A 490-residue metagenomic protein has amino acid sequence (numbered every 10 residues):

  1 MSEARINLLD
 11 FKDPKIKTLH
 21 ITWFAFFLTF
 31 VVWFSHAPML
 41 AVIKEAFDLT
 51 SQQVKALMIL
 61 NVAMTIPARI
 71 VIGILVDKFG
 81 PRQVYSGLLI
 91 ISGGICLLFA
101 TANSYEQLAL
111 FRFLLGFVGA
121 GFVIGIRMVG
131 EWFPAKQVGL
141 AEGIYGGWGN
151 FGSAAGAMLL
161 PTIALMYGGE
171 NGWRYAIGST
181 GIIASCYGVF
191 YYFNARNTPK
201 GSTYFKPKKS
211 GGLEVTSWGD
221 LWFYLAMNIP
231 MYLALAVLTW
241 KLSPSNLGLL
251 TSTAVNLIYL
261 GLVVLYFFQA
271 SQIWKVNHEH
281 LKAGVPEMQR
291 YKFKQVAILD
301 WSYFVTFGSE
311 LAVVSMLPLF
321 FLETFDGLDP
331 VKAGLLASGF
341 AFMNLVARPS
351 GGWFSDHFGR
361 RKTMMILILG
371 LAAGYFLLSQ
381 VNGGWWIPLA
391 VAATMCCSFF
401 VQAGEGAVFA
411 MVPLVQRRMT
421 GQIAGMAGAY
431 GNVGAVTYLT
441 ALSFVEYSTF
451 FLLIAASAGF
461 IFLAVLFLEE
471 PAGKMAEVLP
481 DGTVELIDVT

Functional and structural regions predicted by a protein language model:
H36-A37, N228-N256, K294-S338: Extracytoplasmic gate region of multi-pass secondary transporters
D48, G80, T101-E106, V118 (+3 more regions): Helix-breaking motifs and short loop linkers at transmembrane-helix boundaries and internal kinks in secondary membrane
K78-L89, D356-L369: Cytoplasmic membrane-interface "Motif A"-like loop-to-helix N-cap segments of 12-TM Major Facilitator Superfamily
I90-N103, L369-G384: C-terminal ends and interior cores of transmembrane alpha-helices in multi-pass membrane transporters/permeases
F111-W148: Cytoplasmic helix-loop-helix junction between adjacent transmembrane helices in 12-TM secondary transporters
G121-P134, Q402-Q416: Intracellular juxtamembrane helix-capping segments at the cytosolic ends of symmetry-related transmembrane helices
G139-A164, G425-Y438: Glycine-rich segments within core transmembrane alpha-helices of 12-TM secondary carriers
W148-S202, K209-L262: Helix-loop-helix hairpin linking two adjacent transmembrane segments in secondary transporters
